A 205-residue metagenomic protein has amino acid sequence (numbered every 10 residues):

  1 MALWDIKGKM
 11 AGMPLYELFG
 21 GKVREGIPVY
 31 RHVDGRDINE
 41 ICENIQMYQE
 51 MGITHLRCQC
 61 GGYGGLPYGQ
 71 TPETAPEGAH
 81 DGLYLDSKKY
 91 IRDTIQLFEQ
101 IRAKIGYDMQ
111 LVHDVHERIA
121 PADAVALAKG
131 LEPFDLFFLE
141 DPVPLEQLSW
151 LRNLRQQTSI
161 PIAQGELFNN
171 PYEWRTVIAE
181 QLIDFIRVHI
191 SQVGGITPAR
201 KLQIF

Functional and structural regions predicted by a protein language model:
M1-M13: Metal- or metallocofactor-binding catalytic centers and their adjacent structured scaffolds across diverse enzyme
D5-I6, E17, M47, Q100 (+5 more regions): Alpha-helical scaffold segments in soluble metabolic enzymes
K7, Q59, H116, P142-V143 (+2 more regions): Anionic group-transfer/hydrolysis microenvironments
M10, P28, H32, F205: Ligand-binding pocket scaffold of soluble enzyme catalytic domains
M10-K22: Short, flexible active-site-proximal loops enriched in glycine and acidic residues
P14, D108-M109, F134, P161 (+1 more regions): Secondary-structure boundary/capping positions in well-ordered alpha/beta enzyme cores
G26-I27, R31-Q157: Metal-dependent enolase-superfamily TIM-barrel catalytic cores that perform enediolate-based chemistry
E146, W150-L151, R155-F205: Catalytic alpha/beta core domains of metabolic enzymes, predominantly
